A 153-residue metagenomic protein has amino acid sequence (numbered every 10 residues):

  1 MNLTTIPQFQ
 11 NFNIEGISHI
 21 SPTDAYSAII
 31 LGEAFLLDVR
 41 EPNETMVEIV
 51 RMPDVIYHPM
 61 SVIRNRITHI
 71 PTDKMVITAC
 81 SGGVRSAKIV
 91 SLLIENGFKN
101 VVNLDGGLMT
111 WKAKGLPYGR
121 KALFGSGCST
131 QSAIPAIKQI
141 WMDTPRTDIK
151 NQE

Functional and structural regions predicted by a protein language model:
M1-A34, P42-M75, V84-E153: Rhodanese-like catalytic fold shared by cysteine-dependent sulfurtransferases and DSP/PTP-type phosphatases
L37: Active-site flanking residues adjacent to catalytic metal/cofactor-binding acidic residues
T78-C80: Short, surface-exposed ligand- or partner-binding patches at beta-edge/loop junctions that are enriched in aromatics
